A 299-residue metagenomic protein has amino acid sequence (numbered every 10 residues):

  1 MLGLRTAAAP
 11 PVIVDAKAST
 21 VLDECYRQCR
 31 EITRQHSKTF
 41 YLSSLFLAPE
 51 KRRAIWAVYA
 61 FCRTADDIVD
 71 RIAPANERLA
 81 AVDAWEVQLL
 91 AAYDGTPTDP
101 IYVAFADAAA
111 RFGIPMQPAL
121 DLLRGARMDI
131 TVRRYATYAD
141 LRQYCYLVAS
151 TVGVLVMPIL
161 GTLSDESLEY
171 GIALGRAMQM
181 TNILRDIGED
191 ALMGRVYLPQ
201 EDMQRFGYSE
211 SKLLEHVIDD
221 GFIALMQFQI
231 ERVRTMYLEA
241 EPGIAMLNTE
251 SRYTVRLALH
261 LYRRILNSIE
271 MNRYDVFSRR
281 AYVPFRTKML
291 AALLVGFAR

Functional and structural regions predicted by a protein language model:
M1-Q179, L184, G188-R299: Catalytic cores of Mg2+-dependent Asp-rich isoprenoid enzymes
